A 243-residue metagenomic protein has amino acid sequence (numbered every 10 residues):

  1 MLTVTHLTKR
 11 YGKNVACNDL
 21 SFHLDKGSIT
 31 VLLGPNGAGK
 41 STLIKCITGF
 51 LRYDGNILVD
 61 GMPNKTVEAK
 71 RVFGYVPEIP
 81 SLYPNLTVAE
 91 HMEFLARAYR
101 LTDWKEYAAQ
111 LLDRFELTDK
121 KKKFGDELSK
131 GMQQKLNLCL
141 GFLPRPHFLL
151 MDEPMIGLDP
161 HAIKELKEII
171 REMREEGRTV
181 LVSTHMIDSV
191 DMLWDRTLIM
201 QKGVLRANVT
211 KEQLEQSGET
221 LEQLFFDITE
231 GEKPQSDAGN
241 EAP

Functional and structural regions predicted by a protein language model:
T48: Helix-to-loop junction immediately C-terminal to a conserved catalytic motif
G55-A69: Conserved ABC transporter NBD signature motif
E93, R97-K120: Conserved ABC ATPase "signature" region
F124-G131: Conserved ABC ATPase signature
L149-E153: Catalytic Walker B motif of ABC-type/P-loop ATPase nucleotide-binding domains
